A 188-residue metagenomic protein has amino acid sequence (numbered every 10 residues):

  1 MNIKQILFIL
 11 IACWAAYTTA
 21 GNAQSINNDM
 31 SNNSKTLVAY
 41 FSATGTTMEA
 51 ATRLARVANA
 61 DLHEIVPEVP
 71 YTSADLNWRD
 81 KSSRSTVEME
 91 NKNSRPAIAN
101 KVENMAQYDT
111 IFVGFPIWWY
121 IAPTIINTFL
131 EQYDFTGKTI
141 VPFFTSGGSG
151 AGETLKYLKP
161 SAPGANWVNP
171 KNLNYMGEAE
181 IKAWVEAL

Functional and structural regions predicted by a protein language model:
M1-L7: Bacterial N-terminal signal peptides that target proteins for export
F8-Y17: Bacterial N-terminal signal peptides
T19-D109, Y120-A122, E131, K182 (+1 more regions): N-terminal beta1-alpha1-beta2 submodule of the flavodoxin-like/Rossmannoid cofactor-binding fold
E49, T124-T128, G152-K156, A179: Generic recognition of short, well-ordered alpha-helical segments
F115-P116: Glycine-rich, N-terminal phosphate-binding loop of Rossmann-like dinucleotide-binding domains
V141-G177: Short, glycine-/small-residue-rich phosphate/pyrophosphate-handling segment
